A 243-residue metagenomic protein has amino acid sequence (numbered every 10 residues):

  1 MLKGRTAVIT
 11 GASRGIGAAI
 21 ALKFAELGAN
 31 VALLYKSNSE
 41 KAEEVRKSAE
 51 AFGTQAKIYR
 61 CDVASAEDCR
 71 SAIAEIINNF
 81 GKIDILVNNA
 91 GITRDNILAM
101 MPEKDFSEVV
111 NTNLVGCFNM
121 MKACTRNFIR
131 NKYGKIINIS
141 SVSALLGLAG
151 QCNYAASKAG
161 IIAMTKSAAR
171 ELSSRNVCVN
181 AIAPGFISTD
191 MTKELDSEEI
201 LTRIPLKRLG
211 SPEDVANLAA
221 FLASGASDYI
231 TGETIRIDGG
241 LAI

Functional and structural regions predicted by a protein language model:
T6, S13-R14: Conserved glycine-rich cofactor-binding loop
A29-E43: Conserved glycine-rich Rossmann-like NAD(P)H-binding loop of the short-chain dehydrogenase/reductase
I97-L98, P102-V110, I200: Substrate-binding pocket helix/loop in short-chain dehydrogenase/reductase
M121, S157, T165: Active-site helix of classical SDR
R126, R170-S174, D228: Alpha-helical segment proximal to the catalytic Tyr-Lys
Y133, S211-I237, L241-A242: C-terminal substrate-recognition "lid" of short-chain dehydrogenase/reductases
S141: Residue(s) in the substrate-gating loop at a strand-loop-helix junction that position the organic substrate next
